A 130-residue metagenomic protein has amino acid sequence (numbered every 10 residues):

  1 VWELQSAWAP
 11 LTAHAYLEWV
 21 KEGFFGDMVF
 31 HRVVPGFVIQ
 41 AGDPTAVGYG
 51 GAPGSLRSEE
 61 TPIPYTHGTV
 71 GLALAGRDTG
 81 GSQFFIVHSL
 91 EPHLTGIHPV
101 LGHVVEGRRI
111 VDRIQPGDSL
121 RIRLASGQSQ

Functional and structural regions predicted by a protein language model:
V1-Q130: Cyclophilin-like peptidyl-prolyl cis-trans isomerases
